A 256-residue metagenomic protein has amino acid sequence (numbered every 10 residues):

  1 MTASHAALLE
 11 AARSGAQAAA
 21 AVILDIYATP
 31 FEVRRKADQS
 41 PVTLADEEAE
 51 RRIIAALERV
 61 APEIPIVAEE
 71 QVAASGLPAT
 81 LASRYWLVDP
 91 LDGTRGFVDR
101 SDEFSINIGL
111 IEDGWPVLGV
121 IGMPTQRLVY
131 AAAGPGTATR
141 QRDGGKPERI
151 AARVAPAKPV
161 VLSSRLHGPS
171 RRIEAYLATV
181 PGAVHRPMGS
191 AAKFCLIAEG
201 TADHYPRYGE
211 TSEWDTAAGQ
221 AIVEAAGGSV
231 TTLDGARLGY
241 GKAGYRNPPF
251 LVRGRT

Functional and structural regions predicted by a protein language model:
M1-L91, A175-A178: N-terminal subdomain of lithium-sensitive/metallo-dependent phosphomonoesterases centered on the IMPase/IPPase/PAP
M1-S14, A20, E174-T179, F194-T256: Oxyanion/phosphate-interacting regions
A19, I23, D46, L57 (+6 more regions): Residue-level signal for inorganic ion chemistry
E47, R51, E70, P90-G93 (+6 more regions): Generic detector of well-ordered alpha-helical packing
A82-P124: Glycine-rich active-site/cofactor-binding loop and its immediate structural neighborhood
I108-C195, G244-T256: Acidic beta-strand-loop-alpha-helix segment within the catalytic core of divalent metal-dependent phosphate-processing
